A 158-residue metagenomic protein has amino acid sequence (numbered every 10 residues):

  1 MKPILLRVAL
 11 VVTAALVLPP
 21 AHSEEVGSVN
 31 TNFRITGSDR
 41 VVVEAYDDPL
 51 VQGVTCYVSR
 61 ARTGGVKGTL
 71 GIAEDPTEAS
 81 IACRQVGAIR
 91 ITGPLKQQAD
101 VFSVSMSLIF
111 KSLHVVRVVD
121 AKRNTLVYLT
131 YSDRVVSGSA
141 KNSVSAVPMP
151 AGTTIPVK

Functional and structural regions predicted by a protein language model:
M1-A9: Bacterial N-terminal signal peptides that target proteins for export
V8-V17: Bacterial N-terminal signal peptides
P19-S23: Sec/Tat signal peptide C-region and signal peptidase I cleavage site
E24-G64: N-terminal export/targeting and maturation segments
P49-Q52, A121-T125: Short, solvent-exposed coil/turn segments at beta-strand boundaries
T55-A121: Mature extracytoplasmic domains of secretory-pathway proteins
R123-K158: C-terminal partner/receptor-binding element of secreted or periplasmic proteins
